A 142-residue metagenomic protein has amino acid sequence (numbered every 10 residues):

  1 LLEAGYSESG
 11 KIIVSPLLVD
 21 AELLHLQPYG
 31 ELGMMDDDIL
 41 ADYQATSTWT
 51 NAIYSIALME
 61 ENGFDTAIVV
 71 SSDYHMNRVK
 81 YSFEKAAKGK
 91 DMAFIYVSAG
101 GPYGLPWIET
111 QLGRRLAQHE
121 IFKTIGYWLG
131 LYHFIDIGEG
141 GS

Functional and structural regions predicted by a protein language model:
L1-Q111: A structural signal for short, hydrophobic/glycine-enriched beta-strand patches
E109-G140: A transmembrane-helix-recognition feature enriched in membrane-embedded lipid enzymes and envelope glyco-/phospholipid
